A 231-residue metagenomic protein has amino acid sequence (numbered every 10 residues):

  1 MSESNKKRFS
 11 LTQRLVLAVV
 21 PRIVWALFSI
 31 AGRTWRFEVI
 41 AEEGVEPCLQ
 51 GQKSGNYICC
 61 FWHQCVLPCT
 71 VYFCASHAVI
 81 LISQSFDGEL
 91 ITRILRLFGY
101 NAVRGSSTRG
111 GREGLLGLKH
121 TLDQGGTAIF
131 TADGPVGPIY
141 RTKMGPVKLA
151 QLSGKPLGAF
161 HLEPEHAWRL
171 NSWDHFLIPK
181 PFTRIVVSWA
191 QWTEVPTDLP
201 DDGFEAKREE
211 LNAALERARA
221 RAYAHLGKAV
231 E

Functional and structural regions predicted by a protein language model:
M1-S76, T92, E209-E231: Membrane-anchoring hydrophobic helices of lipid-metabolizing enzymes
E3, R141-D201: A cross-family acyltransferase "interaction/gating" segment
N56-R109, S153, R169: Catalytic core of membrane glycerolipid acyltransferases/transacylases, capturing the structured, soluble-facing
G88-T92, E113-H120: Short, charged beta->alpha transition segments
G105, T131, A159-L162: Generic beta-sheet signal
T108-R112, I139: A conditional alpha-helix N-cap/helix-loop micro-motif detector
G117-S153: Catalytic-site beta-strand/loop segments enriched in glycine and acidic/polar residues
